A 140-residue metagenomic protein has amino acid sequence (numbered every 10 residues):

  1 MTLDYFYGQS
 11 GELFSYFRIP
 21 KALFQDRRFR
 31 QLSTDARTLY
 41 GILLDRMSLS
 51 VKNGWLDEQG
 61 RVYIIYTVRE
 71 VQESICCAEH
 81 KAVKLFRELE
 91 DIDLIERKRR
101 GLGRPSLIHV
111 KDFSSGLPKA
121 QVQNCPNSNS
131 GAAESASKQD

Functional and structural regions predicted by a protein language model:
M1-Q25: An N-terminal low-complexity regulatory-tail signal and nearby short nucleic-acid-interaction modules
G8, R28-T34, D45-V110: Winged helix-turn-helix DNA-binding recognition segment
E12, M47, Q123: Short, motif-level signal for alpha-helix interfacial/capping segments enriched in acidic residues and aromatics/proline
F24, R104, S115-L117: Generic "edge-of-domain/loop-turn" microfeature
T38-I42: Pre-recognition alpha-helix immediately N-terminal to the DNA-recognition helix within helix-turn-helix or winged-helix
L43, R87, N127-N129: A periodicity- and composition-biased signal for non-globular, repetitive helical segments
D112-D140: Charged low-complexity intrinsically disordered patches
